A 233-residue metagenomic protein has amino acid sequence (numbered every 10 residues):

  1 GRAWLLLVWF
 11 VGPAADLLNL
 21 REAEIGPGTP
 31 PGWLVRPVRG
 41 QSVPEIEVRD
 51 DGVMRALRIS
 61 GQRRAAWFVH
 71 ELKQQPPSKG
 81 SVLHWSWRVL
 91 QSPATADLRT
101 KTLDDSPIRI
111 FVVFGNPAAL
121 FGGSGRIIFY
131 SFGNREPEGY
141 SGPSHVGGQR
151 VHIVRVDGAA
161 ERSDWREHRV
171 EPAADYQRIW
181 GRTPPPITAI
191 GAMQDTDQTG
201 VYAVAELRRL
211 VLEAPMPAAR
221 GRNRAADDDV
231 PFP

Functional and structural regions predicted by a protein language model:
R2, L7-D16: Bacterial Sec-dependent signal peptides at the C-terminal "C-region" and cleavage site
G12-R39, G221-F232: Extracellular carbohydrate-recognition regions
L20, I190, A205-L212: Extracellular beta-strand elements of beta-rich domains used for carbohydrate recognition/degradation or cell-matrix
P44-W67: Short carbohydrate-recognition loop motifs
E71-L83, A159-R162: Extracellular/lumenal carbohydrate-interaction signature centered on repeated Trp-anchored short motifs
S86-S92, G115-P117, A173-D175, D195: Solvent-exposed strand-to-loop "edge" motifs in beta-rich extracellular domains
L103-R150: Extracellular/luminal beta-rich ligand-recognition and adhesion surfaces characterized by aromatic-Gly/Pro-enriched
D105-I110, G147-Q149, I153-G158, R162-Y202: Extracellular beta-strand ligand-recognition surfaces/modules
